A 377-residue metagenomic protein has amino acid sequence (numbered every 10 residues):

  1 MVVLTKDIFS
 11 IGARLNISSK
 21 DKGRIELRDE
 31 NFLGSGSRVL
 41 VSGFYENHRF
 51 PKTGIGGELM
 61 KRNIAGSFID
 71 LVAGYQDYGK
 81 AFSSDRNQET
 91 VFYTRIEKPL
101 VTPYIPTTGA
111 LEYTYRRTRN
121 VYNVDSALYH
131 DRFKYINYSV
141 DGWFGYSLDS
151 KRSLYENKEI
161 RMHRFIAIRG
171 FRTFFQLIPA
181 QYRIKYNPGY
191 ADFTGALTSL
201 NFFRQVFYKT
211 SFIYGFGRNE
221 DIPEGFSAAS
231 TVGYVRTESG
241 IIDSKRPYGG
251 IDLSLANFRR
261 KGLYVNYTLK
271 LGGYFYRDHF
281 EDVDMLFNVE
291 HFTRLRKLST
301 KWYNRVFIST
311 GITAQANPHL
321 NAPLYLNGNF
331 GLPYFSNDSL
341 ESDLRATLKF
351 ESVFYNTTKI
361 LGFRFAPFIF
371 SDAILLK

Functional and structural regions predicted by a protein language model:
V2-D7: Conserved "repeat-terminator" motif of extracellular CCP/Sushi domains
I8-V206, S227, S254-A346: Gram-negative/organellar outer-membrane beta-barrel architecture
R172, Y234, S371-L375: Acidic helix/loop microenvironments that form the catalytic cleft of cell-wall polysaccharide enzymes
K209-N219: Outer-membrane beta-barrel biogenesis signature
D243-R246, L253: Hard-cation-handling environments
E341-T347, E351-Y355, A366-K377: Outer-membrane beta-barrel transmembrane domain signature
